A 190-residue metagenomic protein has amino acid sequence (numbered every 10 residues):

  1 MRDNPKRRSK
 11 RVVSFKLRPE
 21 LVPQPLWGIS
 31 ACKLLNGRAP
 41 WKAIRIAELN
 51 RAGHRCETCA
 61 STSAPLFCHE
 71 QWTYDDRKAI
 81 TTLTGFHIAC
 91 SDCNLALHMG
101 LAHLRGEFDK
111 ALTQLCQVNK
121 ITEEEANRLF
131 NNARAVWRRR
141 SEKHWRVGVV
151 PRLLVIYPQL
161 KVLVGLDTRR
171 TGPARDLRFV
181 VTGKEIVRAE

Functional and structural regions predicted by a protein language model:
M1-I44, S61-T62, G106-E190: A boundary/linker detector
G37, W41-L49, R55-I88, L97-H103: Histidine-centered nuclease catalytic patch
Y74-S91, D109-E125: Short microdomains enriched in Cys/His and/or Lys/Arg
